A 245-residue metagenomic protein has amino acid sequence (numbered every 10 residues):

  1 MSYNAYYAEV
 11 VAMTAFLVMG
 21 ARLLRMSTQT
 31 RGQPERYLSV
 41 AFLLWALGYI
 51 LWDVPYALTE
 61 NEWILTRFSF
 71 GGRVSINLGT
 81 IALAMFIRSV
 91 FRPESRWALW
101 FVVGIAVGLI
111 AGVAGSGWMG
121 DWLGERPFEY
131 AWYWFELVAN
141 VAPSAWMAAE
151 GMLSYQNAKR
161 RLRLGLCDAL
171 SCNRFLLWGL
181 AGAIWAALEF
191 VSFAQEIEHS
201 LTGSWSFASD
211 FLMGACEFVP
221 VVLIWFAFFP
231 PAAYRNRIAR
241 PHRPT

Functional and structural regions predicted by a protein language model:
S2-M19, G32-G117, W134-S144, S204-V221: Individual alpha-helical transmembrane segments in multi-pass integral membrane proteins
R22-G32, P55-E62, S89-R96, M119-W122 (+3 more regions): Juxtamembrane transmembrane-helix termini
R22-I50, A98-G104, W134, V138-Q195: Alpha-helical transmembrane segments of multi-pass integral membrane proteins
G115-P127: A generic hydrophobic-segment detector
G124-V138: Low-complexity, intrinsically disordered regions in eukaryotic regulatory proteins and secreted peptide precursors
M147-G151, R174-T245: C-terminal transmembrane-bundle signature of multipass membrane proteins, characterized by strong activation on
